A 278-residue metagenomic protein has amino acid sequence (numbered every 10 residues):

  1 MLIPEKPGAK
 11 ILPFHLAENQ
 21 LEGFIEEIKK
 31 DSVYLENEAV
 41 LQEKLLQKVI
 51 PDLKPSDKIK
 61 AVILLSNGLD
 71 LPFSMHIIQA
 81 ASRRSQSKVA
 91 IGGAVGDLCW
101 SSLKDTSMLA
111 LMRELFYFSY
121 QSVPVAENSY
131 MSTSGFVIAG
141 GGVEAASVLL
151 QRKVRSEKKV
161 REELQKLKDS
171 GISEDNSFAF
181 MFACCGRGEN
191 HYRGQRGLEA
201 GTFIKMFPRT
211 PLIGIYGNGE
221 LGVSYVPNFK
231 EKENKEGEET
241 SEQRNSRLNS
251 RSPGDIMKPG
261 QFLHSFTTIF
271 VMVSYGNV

Functional and structural regions predicted by a protein language model:
M1-V278: Hydrophobic alpha/beta core scaffold segments
